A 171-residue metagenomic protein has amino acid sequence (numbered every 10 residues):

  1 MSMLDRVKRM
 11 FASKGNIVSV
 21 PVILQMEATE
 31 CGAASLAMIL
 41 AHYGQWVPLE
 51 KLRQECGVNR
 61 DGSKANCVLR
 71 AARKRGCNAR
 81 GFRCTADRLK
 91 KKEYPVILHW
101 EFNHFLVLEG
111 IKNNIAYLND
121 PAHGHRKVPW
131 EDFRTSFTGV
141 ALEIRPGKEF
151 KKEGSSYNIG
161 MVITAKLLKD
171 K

Functional and structural regions predicted by a protein language model:
M1-E131, T135: Conserved active-site-adjacent core of cysteine acyl-enzyme catalytic domains
Y117, A141-E143: Short hydrophobic beta-strand segments that form the core of ligand-binding sensory/regulatory domains
T135-A141: Short, surface-exposed linear segments at secondary-structure transitions and domain or protein termini
E143-K171: Cytosolic-side membrane-insertion boundary helix
